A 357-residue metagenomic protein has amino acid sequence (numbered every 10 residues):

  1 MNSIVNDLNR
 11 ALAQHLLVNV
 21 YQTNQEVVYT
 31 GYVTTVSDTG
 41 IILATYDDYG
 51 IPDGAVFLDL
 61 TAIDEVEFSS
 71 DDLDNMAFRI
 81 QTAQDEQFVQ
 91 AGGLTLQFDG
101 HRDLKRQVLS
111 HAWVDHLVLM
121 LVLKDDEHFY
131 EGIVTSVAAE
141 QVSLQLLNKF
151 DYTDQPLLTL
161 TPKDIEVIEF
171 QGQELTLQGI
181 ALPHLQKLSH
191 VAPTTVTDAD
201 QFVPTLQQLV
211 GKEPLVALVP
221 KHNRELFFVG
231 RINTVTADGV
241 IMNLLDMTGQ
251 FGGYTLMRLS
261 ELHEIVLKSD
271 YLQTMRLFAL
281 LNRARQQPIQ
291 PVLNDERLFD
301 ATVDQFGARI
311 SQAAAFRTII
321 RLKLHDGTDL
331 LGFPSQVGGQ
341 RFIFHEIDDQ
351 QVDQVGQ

Functional and structural regions predicted by a protein language model:
M1-V28, D47-F129, N148-E225, D246-G327 (+1 more regions): Short glycine-rich, low-complexity segments
V18-V20, V33, I41, L119-L121 (+7 more regions): Hydrophobic beta-strand residues in large extracellular and virion-surface proteins
Y29-T35, H128-S136, L226-T234, D329-V337: Short beta-strand-centered aromatic/proline hotspots
T30, I41, D53, V142 (+5 more regions): Short acidic, gly/pro-rich beta-turn/loop elements at beta-sheet edges and active-site/ligand-binding grooves
V33-T34, D38-I51, L244: N-terminal beta-strand/beta-hairpin edge segment
V36-I41, F68-D71, V137-V142, F170-G172 (+3 more regions): Short, conserved beta-turn/loop elements at beta-strand boundaries and strand-helix junctions
S335-Q336, R341-V352: Low-complexity, glycine/alanine/valine/leucine- and proline-rich hydrophobic stretches
